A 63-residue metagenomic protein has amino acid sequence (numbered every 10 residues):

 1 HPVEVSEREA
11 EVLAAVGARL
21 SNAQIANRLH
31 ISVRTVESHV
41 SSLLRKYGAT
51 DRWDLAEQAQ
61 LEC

Functional and structural regions predicted by a protein language model:
H1-S41, R45-Y47, D54-C63: Helix-turn-helix DNA-binding segment
